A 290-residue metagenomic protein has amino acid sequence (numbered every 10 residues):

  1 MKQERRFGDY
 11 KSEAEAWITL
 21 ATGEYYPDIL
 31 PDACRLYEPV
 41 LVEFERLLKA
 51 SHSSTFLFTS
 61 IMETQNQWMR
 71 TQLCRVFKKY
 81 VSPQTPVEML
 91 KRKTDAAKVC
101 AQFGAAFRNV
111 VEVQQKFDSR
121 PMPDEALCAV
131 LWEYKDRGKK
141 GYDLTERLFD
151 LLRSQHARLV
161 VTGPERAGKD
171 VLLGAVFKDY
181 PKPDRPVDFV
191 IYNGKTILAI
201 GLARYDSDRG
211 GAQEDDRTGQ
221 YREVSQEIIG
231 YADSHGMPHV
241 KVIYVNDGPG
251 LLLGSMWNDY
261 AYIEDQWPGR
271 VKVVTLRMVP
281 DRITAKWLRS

Functional and structural regions predicted by a protein language model:
M1-P121: Nuclease-adjacent, charged terminal/linker segments that flank catalytic cores
E24-D28, D32, D124-A175: Acidic-basic catalytic patches of nuclease active cores, encompassing PD-(D/E)XK and other metal-cofactor nuclease
I61, Q65, W132-K140, R209-Q213: Conserved aromatic-histidine-acidic binding/catalytic patches
V110-K116, D150-H156, E227: Short acidic/polar alpha-helix capping motifs at helix-coil junctions
M122-W132, I197-Y205: Glycine-rich, often proline-containing surface loops adjacent to acidic residues and nearby aromatics that form
L159-S290: Catalytic core segments in nucleotide and nucleic-acid processing enzymes
